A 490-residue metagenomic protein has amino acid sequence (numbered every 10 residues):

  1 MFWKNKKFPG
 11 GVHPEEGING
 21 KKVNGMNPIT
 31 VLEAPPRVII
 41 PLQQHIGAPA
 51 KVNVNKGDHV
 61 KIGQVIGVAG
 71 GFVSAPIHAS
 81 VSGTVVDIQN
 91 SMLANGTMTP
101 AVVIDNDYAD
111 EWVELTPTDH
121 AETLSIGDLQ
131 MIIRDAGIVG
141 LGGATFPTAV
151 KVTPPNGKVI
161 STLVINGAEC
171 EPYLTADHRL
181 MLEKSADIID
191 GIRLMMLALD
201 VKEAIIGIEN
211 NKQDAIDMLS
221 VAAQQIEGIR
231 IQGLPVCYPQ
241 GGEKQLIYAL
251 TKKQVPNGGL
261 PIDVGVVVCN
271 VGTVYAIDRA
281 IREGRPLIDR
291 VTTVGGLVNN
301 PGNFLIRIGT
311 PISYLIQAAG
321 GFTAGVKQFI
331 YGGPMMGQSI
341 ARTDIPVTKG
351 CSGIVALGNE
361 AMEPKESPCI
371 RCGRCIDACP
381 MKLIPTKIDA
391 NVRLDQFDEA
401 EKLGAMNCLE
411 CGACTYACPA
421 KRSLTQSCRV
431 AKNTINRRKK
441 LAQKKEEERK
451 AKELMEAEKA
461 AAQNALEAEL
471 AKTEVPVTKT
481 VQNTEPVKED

Functional and structural regions predicted by a protein language model:
M1-N53: N-terminal, Lys/Arg-enriched amphipathic/low-complexity engagement segments that precede the first folded domain
V54-V60, M92, G295: Acidic, glycine-anchored pre-beta loop/turn
N55-V68, D87: Short, well-structured beta-strand-loop connectors
G83-V85: Conserved hydrophobic positions within beta-strands
D87, M92-F146, G157: Acidic low-complexity segments
W112, G140, L163-D177, V298: Gly-rich Lys/Arg/Thr-decorated short loops/hinges at beta-loop-alpha junctions or inter-strand turns that position
A168, V201-I312, A318-T323, G333: Hydrophobic alpha-helical positions that pack around
C351-E366, R374-I376, P380-E458: Ferredoxin-type iron-sulfur electron-transfer modules in oxidoreductases and energy-metabolism complexes
